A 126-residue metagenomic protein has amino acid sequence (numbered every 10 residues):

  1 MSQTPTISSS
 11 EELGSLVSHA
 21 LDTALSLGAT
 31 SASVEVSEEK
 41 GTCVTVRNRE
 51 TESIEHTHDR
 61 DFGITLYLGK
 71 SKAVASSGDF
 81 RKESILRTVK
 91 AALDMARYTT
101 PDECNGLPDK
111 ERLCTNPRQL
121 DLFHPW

Functional and structural regions predicted by a protein language model:
M1-V17, D22, L27-C43, R87-W126: Acidic low-complexity segments
T42-R97: N-terminal alpha-helical targeting/anchoring segments
